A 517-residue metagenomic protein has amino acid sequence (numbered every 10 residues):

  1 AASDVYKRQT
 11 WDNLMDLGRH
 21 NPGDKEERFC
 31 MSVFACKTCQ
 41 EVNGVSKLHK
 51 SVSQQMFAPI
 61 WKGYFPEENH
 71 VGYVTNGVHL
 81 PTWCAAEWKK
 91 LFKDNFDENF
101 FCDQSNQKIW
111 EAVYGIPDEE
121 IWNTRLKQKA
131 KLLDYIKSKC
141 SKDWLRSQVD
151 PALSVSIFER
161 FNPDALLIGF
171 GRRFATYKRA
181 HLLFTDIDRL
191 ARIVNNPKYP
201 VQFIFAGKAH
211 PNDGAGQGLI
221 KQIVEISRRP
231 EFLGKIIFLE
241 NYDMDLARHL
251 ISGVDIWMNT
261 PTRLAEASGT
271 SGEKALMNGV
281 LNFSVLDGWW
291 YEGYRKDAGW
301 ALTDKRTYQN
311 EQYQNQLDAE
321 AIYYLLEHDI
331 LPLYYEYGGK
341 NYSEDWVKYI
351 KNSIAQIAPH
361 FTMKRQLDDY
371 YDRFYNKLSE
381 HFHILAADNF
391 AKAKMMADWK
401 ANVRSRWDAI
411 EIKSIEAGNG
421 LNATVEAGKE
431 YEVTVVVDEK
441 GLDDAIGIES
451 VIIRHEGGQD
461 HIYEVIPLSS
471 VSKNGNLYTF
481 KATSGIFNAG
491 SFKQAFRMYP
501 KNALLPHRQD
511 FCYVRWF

Functional and structural regions predicted by a protein language model:
A1-F517: Catalytic cores of carbohydrate-active enzymes across secretory and cytosolic contexts
